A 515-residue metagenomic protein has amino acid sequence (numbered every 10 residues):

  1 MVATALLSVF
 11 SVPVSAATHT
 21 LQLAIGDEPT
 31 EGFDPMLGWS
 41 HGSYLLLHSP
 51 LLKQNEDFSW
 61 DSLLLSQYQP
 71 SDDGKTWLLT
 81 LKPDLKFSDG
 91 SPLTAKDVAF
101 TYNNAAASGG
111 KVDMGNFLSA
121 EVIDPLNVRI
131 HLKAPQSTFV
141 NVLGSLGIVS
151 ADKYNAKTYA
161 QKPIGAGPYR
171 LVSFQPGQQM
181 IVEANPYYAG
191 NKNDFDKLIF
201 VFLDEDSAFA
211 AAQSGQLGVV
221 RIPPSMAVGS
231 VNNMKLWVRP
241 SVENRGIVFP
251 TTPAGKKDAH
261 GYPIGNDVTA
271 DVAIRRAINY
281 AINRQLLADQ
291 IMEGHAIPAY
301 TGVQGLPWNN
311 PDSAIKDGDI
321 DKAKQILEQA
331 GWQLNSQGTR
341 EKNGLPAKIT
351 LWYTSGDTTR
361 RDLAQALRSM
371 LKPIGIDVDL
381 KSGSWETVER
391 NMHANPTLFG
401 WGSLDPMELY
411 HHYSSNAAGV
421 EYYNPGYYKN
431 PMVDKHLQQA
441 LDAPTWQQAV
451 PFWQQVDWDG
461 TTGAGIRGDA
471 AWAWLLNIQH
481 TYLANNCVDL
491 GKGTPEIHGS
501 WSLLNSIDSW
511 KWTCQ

Functional and structural regions predicted by a protein language model:
Q22, T94-T101, P125-R129, G167-P168 (+6 more regions): Alpha-helical secondary-structure segments
A24-D72, N103, I164: N-terminal lobe/hinge region of extracytoplasmic solute-binding protein
P29, Q175, Q179, A184 (+4 more regions): Detector for C-terminal structural segments
S59, V142-N193, K197, D206-S207 (+4 more regions): Gly/Pro-rich hinge or "lid" segments in bacterial periplasmic/extracellular proteins
S66-G109, I123, R129, A211 (+1 more regions): Aromatic- and charge-enriched surface segment that lines or borders ligand/interaction sites
G90-S91, D206-L217, V231-N233, A273 (+2 more regions): Short helices/loops that flank or line small-molecule/ion binding pockets
V112-K153: Surface-exposed binding/hinge segments that line and control ligand-binding clefts or catalytic entry sites
N185-S230, D377-D379: Ligand-site clamp/hinge motif
